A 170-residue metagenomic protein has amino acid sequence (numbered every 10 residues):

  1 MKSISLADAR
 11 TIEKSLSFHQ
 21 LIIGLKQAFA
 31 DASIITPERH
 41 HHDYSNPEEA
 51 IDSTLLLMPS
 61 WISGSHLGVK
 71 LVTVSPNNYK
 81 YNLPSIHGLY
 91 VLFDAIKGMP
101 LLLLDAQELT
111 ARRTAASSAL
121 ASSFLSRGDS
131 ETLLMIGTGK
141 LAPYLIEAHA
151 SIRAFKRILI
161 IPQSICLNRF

Functional and structural regions predicted by a protein language model:
M1-A111, A119, D129: N-terminal ligand-binding/catalytic initiation module
S117-L125: Conserved alpha-helix/loop element of class I SAM-dependent methyltransferases that forms part of the SAM/SAH-binding
L125-T132, A154: Short helix-loop-beta connector
T138-G139: Glycine-rich Rossmann-fold phosphate-binding loop(s) that bind the pyrophosphate of adenine dinucleotide cofactors
A142-P143: N-terminal Rossmann-fold NAD(P) dinucleotide-binding loop
H149: Aromatic pocket-lining residues of Rossmann-like dinucleotide-binding sites
I152-F170: NAD(P)-binding Rossmann-fold cofactor-contacting core
